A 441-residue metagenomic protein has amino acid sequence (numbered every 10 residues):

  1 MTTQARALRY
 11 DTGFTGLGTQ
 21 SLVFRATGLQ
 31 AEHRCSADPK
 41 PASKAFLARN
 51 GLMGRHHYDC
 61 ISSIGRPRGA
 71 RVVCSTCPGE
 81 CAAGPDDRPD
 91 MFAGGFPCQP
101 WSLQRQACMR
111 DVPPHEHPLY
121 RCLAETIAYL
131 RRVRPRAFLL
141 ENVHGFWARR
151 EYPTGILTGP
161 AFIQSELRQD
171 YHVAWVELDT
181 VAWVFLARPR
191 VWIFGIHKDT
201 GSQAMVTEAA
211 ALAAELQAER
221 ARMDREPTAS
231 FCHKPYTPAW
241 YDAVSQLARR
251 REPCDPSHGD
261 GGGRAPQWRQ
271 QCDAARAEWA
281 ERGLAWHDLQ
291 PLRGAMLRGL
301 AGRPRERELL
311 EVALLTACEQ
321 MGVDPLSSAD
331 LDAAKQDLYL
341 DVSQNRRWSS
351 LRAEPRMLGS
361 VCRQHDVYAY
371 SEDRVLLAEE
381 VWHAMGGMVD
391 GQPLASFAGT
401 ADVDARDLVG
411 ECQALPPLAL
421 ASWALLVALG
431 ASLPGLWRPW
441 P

Functional and structural regions predicted by a protein language model:
T2-R134, V143-T158: Core alpha/beta nucleotide-donor-binding catalytic domains of modification enzymes
A7, R188-W192, R356-L358: Extracellular structured ligand-interaction cores
S21-L22, R66, Q99-Q104, F146-R150 (+4 more regions): Short catalytic/ligand-binding loop motif for oxyanion handling, primarily in non-cytosolic enzymes, centered on
D38, P118-A204: Conserved Class I SAM-dependent methyltransferase catalytic core
G84-D86, V184-A187, R352-P355: Extracellular/periplasmic catalytic domains that process cell-envelope and extracellular macromolecules
A93, W192-G195, L358-R363: Short hydrophobic-aromatic micro-motifs
L186-L284, Q290: Flexible, glycine-/basic-rich loop-and-beta segments that form/coincide with the SAM-dependent methyltransferase
P266, Q270-P441: C-terminal target-recognition/interaction regions appended to catalytic cores
